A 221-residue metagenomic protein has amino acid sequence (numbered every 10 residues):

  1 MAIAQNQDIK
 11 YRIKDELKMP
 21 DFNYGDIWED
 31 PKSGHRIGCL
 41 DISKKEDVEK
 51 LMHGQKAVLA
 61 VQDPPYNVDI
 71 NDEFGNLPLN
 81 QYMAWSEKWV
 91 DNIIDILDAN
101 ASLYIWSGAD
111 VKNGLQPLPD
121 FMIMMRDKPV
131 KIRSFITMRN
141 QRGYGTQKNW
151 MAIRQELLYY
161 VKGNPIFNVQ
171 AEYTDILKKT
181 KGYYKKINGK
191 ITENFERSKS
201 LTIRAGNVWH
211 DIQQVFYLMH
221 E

Functional and structural regions predicted by a protein language model:
M1-H220: Core catalytic lobe of class I
